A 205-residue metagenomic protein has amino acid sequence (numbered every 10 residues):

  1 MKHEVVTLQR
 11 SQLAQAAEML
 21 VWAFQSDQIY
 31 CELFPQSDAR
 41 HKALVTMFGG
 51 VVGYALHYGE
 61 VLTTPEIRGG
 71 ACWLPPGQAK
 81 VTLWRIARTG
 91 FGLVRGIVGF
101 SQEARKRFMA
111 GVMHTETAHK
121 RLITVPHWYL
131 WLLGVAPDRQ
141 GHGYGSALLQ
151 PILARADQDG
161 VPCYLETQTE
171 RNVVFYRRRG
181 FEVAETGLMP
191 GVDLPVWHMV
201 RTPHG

Functional and structural regions predicted by a protein language model:
E4-E18, W22: A short beta-loop-alpha structural element at the N-terminal edge of CoA-dependent acyl/N-acetyltransferase catalytic
S37-E60: Active-site rim helix/loop that mediates acceptor-substrate recognition in acyltransferases
L56-L74, G134-A136: Conserved beta-hairpin
C72-G134, Q140, P190: Conserved acyl-donor/pantetheine-binding loop and adjacent beta-alpha core of acyl/acetyltransferases and related
P126-W128, R155-Q168: Conserved GNAT acetyl-CoA-binding A-motif
W131-Q140, Y164-V173, L188-L194, V200-T202: Conserved beta-strand-loop-alpha-helix junction that forms the acyl-donor binding cleft
L132-V135, G141-A154, R178: Conserved acetyl-CoA-binding loop-helix of GNAT-fold acetyltransferases
S146, Q158, T169-T186, V192: Conserved active-site alpha-helix within GNAT-family acetyltransferase domains
